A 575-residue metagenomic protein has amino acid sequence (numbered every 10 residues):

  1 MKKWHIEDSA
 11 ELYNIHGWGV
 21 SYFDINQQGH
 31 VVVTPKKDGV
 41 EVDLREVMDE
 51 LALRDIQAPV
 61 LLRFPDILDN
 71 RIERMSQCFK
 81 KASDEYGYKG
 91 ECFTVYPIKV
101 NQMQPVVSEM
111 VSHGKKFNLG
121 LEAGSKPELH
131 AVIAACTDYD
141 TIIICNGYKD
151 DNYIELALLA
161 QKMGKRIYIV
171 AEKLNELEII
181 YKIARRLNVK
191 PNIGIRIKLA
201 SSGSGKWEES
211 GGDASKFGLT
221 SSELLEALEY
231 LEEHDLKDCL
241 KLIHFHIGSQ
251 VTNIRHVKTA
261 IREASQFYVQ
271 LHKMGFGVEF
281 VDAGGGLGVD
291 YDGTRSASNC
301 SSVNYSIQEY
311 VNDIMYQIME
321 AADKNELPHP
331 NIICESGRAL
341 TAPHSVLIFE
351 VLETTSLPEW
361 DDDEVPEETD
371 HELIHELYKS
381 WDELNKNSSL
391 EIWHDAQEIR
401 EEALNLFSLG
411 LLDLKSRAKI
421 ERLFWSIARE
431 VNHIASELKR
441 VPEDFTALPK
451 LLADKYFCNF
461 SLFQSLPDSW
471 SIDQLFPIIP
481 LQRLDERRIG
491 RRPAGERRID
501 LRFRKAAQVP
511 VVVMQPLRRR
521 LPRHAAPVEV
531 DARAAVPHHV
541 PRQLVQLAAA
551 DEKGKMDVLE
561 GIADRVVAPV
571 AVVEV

Functional and structural regions predicted by a protein language model:
M1-V40: N-terminal basic/disordered segments at the start of proteins
I25-Q102: Low-complexity, highly charged intrinsically disordered N-terminal segments that act as targeting/localization
A58, L62, D84-K89, M274-F280 (+1 more regions): Flexible, glycine/charged-enriched surface loops at secondary-structure junctions
D66-R74, E226, E263, D313: A non-catalytic, amphipathic alpha-helix used as a structural packing/dimerization or gating element in enzyme scaffolds
Y86-D282, L287-D292, N299, N304-E309 (+1 more regions): Active-site-proximal beta-alpha core segment in soluble small-molecule metabolic enzymes
Y305, D313, M319-R498, R502 (+2 more regions): Charged (often Lys/Glu-rich) extended helix/loop segments that serve as interaction or gating elements
I499-V575: Intrinsically disordered, low-complexity segments enriched in glycine and mixed charged residues
